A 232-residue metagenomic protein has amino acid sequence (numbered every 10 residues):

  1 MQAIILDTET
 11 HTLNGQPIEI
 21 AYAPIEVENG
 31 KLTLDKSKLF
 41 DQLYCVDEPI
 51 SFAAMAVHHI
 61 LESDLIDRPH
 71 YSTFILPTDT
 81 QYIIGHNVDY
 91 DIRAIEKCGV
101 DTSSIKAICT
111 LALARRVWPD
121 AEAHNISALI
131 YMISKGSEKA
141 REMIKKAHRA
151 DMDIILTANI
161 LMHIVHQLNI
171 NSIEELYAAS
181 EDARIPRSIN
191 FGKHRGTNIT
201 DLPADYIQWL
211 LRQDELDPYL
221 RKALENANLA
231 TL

Functional and structural regions predicted by a protein language model:
M1-A107, A112, P119-H148: Conserved non-catalytic scaffold segment of RNase H-like nuclease domains
D7, I84, K145-R149, N190 (+1 more regions): Proteins with a high burden of low-complexity, intrinsically disordered sequence enriched in S/T/G/P/A and R, requiring
H11, R149-I160: Acidic, divalent-metal-coordinating active-site segment for phosphoryl/phosphodiester hydrolysis, typified by short
I84, D153, T157, G196: A residue-level signal for conserved active-site and pocket-lining positions in enzyme catalytic cores
L113-A114, I207: A generic structural signal for short hydrophobic patches within well-formed alpha-helices
R115, S127-Y131, I155, N159-M162: A broadly conserved amphipathic alpha-helix scaffold signal in soluble, globular proteins
W118, E122, S134, N159-N169: Hydrophobic/aromatic-lined pockets within catalytic cores
I160-L232: Acidic two-metal-ion nuclease catalytic site recognized across multiple nuclease folds, prominently DnaQ/RNase D-T
